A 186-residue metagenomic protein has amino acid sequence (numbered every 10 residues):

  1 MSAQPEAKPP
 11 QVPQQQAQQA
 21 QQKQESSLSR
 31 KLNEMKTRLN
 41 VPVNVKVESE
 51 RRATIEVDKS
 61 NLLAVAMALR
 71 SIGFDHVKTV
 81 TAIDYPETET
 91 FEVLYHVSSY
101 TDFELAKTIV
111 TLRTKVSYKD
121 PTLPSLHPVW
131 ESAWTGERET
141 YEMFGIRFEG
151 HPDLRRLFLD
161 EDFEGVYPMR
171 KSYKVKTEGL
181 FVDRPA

Functional and structural regions predicted by a protein language model:
M1-A186: Terminal low-complexity/charged segments
